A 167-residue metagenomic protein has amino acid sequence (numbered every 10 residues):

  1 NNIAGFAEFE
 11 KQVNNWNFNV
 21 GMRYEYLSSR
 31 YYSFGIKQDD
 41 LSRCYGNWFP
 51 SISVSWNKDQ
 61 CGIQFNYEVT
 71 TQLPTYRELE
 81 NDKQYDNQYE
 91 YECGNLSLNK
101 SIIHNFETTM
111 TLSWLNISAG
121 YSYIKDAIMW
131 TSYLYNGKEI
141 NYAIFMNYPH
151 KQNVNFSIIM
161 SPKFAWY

Functional and structural regions predicted by a protein language model:
N1, N99, S118-Y167: Outer membrane beta-barrel strand-and-loop segments of large Gram-negative receptors, especially TonB-dependent
N1, Q38-G46, Q84-Q88, L96-I102 (+2 more regions): Replace "Gram-negative outer membrane beta-barrel proteins" with "bacterial and organellar outer membrane beta-barrel
N2-D39, Y45-S55: Surface-exposed extracellular loop regions of Gram-negative outer-membrane beta-barrel proteins
I3-A7, W48-I52, I63, H104-T108 (+2 more regions): Hydrophobic, lipid-facing positions within transmembrane beta-strands of outer-membrane proteins
F9-V13, V54-K58, V69, M110-L112 (+2 more regions): Residue-level signature of outer-membrane beta-barrel architecture
N14-F18, D59-I63, S113-L115, V154 (+1 more regions): Outer-envelope beta-barrel architecture signal
N19-E25, Q64-E68, T111, S118-S122 (+1 more regions): Transmembrane beta-strands of outer-membrane beta-barrel proteins
S28-R30, W56-N105, A119-E139: Surface-exposed extracellular loop regions of Gram-negative outer-membrane beta-barrel proteins, predominantly
